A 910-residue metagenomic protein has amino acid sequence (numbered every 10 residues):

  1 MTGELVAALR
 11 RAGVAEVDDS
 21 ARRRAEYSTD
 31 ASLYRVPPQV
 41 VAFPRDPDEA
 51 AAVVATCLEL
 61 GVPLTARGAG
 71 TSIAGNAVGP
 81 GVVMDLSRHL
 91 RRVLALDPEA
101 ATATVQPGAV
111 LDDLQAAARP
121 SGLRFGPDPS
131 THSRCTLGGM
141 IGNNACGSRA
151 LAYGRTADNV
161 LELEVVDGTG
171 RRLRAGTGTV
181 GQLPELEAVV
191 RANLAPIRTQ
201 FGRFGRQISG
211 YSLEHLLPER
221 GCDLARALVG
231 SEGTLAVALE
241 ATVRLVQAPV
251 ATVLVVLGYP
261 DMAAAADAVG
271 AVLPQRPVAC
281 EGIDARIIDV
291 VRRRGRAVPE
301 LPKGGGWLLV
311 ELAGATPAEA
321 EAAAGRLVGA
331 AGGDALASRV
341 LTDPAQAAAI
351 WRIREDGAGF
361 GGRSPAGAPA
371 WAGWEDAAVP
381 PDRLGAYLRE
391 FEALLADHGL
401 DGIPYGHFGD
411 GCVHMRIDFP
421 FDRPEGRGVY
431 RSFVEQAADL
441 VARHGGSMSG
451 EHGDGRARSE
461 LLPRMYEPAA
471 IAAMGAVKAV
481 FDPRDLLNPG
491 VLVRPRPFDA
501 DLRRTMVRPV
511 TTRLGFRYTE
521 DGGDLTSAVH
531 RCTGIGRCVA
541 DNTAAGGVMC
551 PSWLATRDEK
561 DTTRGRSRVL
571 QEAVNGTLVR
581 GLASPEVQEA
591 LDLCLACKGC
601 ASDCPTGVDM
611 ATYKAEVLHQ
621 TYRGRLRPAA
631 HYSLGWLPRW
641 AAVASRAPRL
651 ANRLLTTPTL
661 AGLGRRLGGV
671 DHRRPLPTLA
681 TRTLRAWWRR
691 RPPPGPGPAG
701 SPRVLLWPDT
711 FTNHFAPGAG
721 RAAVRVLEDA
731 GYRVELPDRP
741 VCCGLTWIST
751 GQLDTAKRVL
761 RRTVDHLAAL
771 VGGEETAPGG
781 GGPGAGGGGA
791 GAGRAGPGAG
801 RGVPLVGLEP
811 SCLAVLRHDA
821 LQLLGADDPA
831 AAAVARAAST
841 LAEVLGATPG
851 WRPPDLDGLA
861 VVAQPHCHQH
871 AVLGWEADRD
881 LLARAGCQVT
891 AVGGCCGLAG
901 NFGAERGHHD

Functional and structural regions predicted by a protein language model:
M1-A55, A69-A101, Y153, G178 (+7 more regions): N-terminal flexible segment immediately upstream of the FAD-binding catalytic core in FAD-dependent oxidoreductases
L9, S32-L64, V82, L86-P129 (+6 more regions): N-terminal glycine-rich flavin-associated loop
R22-R23, I73-G75, T131-G138, Q207-S212 (+15 more regions): A glycine-rich phosphate-binding loop feature that marks nucleotide/adenosyl-phosphate handling sites
S32, M140-G142, C146, A150-I353 (+3 more regions): C-terminal substrate-binding/cap subdomain adjacent to the FAD-binding core in PCMH-type and related FAD-linked
Q182-L217, F481-P551, R557-D558, R568-Q571 (+2 more regions): Flexible inter-domain linker/hinge segments
A241, Q275-G367, G406, S552-L570 (+6 more regions): Terminal amphipathic helices with adjacent charged low-complexity linkers/tails
D482, P489, M610-D910: Iron-sulfur cluster-binding electron-transfer modules in prokaryotic oxidoreductases
D499, R504-A644, A756-D765, A769 (+7 more regions): Ferredoxin-type iron-sulfur electron-transfer modules in oxidoreductases and energy-metabolism complexes
